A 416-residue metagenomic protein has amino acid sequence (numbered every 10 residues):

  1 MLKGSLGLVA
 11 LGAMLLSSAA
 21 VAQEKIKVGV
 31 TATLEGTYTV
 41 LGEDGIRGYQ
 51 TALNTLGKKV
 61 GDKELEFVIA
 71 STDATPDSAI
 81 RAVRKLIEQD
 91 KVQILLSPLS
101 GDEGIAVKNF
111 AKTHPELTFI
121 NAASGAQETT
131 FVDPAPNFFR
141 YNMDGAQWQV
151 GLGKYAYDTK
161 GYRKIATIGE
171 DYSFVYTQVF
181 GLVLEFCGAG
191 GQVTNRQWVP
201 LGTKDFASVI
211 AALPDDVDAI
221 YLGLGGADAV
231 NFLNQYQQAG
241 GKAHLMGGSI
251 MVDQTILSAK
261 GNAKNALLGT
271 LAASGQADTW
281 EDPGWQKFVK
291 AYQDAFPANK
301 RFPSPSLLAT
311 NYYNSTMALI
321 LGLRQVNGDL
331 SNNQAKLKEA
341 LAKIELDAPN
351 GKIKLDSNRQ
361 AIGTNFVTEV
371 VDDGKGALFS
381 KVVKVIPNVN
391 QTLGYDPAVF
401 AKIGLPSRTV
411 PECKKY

Functional and structural regions predicted by a protein language model:
L16-A22: Sec/Tat signal peptide C-region and signal peptidase I cleavage site
K25, V40-G45, T55, K59-V132 (+3 more regions): Beta-alpha junction/loop-to-helix N-cap segments that form part of ligand/metal-binding clefts
I26, A342-Y416: Solvent-exposed, acidic/polar segments of extracytosolic/periplasmic ligand-binding ectodomains
G29-Q50, A70-D77, L99-D102, I168-Y176 (+2 more regions): Extracytoplasmic "Venus flytrap"
T72, I120-E128, L201-G202, K242-K264 (+3 more regions): Venus flytrap/periplasmic-binding-protein-like
S78-R81, Q127-T130, P136-G240, T279-K287 (+1 more regions): Extracellular/periplasmic Venus flytrap/periplasmic-binding protein
L86, D90-S100, T118-A122, K164-G169 (+4 more regions): Periplasmic-binding protein-like
Y236-N314, L323-L330, S380-K381, I386-K415: Extracellular/periplasmic periplasmic-binding protein-like sensory domains
